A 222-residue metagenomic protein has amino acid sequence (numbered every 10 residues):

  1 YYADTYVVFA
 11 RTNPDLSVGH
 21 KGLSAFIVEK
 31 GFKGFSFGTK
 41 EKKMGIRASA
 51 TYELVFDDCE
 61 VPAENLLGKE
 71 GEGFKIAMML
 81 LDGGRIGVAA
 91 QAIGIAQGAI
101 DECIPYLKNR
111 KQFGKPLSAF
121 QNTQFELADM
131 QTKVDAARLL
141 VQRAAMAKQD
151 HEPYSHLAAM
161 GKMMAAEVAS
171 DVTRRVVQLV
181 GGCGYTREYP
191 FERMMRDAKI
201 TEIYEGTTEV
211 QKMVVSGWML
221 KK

Functional and structural regions predicted by a protein language model:
Y1-A3, K21, S49-T51, L81 (+1 more regions): Short, solvent-exposed loop/turn segments at the edges of secondary structure
Y1-F37: A short core secondary-structure module
R11-D15, K30-K33, D57-N65, M219: Short loop segments at secondary-structure junctions
G31-E60: Flexible, small-/acidic-enriched active-site or ligand-binding loops
K40-M44, L67, Q112: Glycine-anchored helix-breaking recognition loops at helix->coil/strand junctions
E53-D58, A63, K69-F74, M78-K222: Alpha-helical interface subdomain recognition
